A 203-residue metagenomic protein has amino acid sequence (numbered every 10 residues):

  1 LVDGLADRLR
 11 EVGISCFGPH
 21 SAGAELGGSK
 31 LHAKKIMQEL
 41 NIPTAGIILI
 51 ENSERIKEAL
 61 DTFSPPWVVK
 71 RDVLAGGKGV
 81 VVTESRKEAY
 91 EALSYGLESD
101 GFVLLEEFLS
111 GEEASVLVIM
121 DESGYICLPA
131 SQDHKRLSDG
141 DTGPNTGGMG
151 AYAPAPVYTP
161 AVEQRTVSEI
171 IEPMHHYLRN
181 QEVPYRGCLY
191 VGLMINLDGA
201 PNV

Functional and structural regions predicted by a protein language model:
L1-G28, N41-E51: A short, GP-enriched loop/loop-strand-helix hinge that lies immediately N-terminal to, or at the N-terminal rim
G4, R55-A59: Short acidic active-site motifs
R10, Q38, D61: Anion (oxyanion) recognition and catalysis
F17, A45, V68, L104-E106: Structural detector of well-ordered beta-strand residues that form the stable sheet scaffold of enzyme domains
E25-L31, S138-G140: Short, charged, surface-exposed secondary-structure boundary motifs
M37-Q38, G147: Structural element of the ATP-grasp superfamily
P65-E84: Conserved anion/nucleotide-ligand pocket segment
G79-V203: Internal nucleotide-binding/catalytic subdomain
